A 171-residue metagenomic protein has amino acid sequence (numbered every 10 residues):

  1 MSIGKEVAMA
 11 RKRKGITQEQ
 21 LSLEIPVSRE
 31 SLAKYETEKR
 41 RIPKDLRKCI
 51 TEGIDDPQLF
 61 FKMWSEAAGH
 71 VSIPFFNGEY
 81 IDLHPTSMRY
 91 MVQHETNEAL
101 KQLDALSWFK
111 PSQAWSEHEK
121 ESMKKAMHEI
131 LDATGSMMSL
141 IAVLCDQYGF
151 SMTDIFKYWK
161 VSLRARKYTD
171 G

Functional and structural regions predicted by a protein language model:
M1, R11-R13, R41: Short amphipathic helical patch at the helix-1/turn junction of helix-turn-helix
K5-L21: Short basic helix-loop element that most often maps to the first helix and adjoining turn of HTH DNA-binding modules
V7, A33, I50-T51: Short amphipathic alpha-helical segments
P26-R41: Recognition helix of helix-turn-helix/homeodomain-like DNA-binding domains that insert into the DNA major groove
L32, K62, A67-G69: N-terminal "mature-chain" segments and other terminal, solvent-exposed stretches
D45-F61: DNA major-groove recognition helix of helix-turn-helix/homeodomain DNA-binding modules
A67-G135: Helix-turn-helix/homeodomain-like alpha-helical modules used for DNA recognition and transcription-factor dimerization
W108-G171: Charged, low-complexity intrinsically disordered regulatory/assembly segments
